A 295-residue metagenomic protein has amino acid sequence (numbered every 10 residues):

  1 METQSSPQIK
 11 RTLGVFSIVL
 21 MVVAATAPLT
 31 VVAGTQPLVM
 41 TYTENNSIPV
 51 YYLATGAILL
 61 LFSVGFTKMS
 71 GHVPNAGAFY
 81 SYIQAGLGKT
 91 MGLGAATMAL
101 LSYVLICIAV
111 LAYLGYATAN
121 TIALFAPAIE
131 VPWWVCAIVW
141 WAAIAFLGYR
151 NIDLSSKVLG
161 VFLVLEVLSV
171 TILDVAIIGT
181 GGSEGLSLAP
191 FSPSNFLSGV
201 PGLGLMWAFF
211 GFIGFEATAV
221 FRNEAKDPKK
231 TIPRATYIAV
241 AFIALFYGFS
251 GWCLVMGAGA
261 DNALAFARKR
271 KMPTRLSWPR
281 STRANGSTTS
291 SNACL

Functional and structural regions predicted by a protein language model:
M1-S47, L59-V64, L188: Membrane-interface "cap" regions at the ends of multi-pass membrane proteins
L13, S17-A33, W140, A176-I177 (+2 more regions): Hydrophobic, membrane-embedded alpha-helices of multi-pass small-molecule transporters
L13, T118, P132-S183, N195 (+2 more regions): Membrane-interface loop-to-helix entry segments
S17-I18, S47-Y52, G92, E130-A137 (+2 more regions): Residue-level signature of transmembrane alpha-helical entry/exit and packing/kink sites in multi-pass membrane
V23, L53-A57, F66, T97-L105 (+2 more regions): Hydrophobic alpha-helical transmembrane segments of multi-pass membrane proteins
V31-W133, F242, N292-L295: Extracellular loop-to-transmembrane helix junctions
T41-Y42, L111-W140, A145, G181-P201 (+1 more regions): Inter-helical loop and helix-membrane interface segments of multi-pass membrane transporters/permeases
S81-I83, G88, N120-F125, I238-L295: TM-loop-TM module centered on a large, flexible mid-protein loop between adjacent transmembrane helices in multi-pass
